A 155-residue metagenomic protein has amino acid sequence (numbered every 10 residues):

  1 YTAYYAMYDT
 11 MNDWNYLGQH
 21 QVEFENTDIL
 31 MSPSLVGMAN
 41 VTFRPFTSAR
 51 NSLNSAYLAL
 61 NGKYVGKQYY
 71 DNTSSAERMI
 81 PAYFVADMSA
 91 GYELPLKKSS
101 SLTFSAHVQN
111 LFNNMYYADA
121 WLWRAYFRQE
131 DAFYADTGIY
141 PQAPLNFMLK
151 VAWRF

Functional and structural regions predicted by a protein language model:
Y1-Q68: Gram-negative outer-membrane beta-barrel transporters
A3, Y57-N61, F84, S89-L94 (+1 more regions): Residue-level detection of beta-strand scaffold positions
Y5, T10-V22, S74-I80, D119-Q129: Flexible, surface-exposed loop regions and adjacent strand-edge segments of Gram-negative outer-membrane beta-barrel
N26-L30, S75-M79, D136-G138: Outer-membrane beta-barrel domain signature
M31-G37, A82-A86, A143-F147: Residues that define the transmembrane beta-barrel architecture of outer-membrane proteins
G37-A39, N54-L60, M88, L102-A106 (+1 more regions): Transmembrane beta-strands of outer-membrane beta-barrel proteins
K63-D71, E93-F155: C-terminal beta-signal and adjacent terminal beta-strands/loops of Gram-negative outer-membrane beta-barrel proteins
G66-T73, E77, Y83: A contiguous binding-surface segment within folded domains or other stable secondary-structure elements
